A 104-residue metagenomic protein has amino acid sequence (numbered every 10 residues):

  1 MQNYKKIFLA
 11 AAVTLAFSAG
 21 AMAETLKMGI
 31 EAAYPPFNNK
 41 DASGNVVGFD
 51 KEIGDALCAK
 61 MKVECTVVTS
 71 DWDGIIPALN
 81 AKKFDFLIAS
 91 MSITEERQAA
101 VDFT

Functional and structural regions predicted by a protein language model:
M1-L9: Bacterial N-terminal signal peptides that target proteins for export
M1-Q2, A23, I93: General helical secondary-structure elements
L9-A10, G44, V101: General helical structural elements
L9-F17: Hydrophobic helical h-region of N-terminal Sec-dependent signal peptides in bacterial secretory/periplasmic proteins
T14, T25, T104: Ser/Thr-centric signal marking residues that sit in or immediately flank functional binding/regulatory motifs
F17-A23: Sec/Tat signal peptide C-region and signal peptidase I cleavage site
E24-M91: Extracytoplasmic small-molecule ligand-binding "clamshell" domains of the periplasmic binding protein/Venus flytrap
K83, E96-T104: Ligand-binding "clamshell"
